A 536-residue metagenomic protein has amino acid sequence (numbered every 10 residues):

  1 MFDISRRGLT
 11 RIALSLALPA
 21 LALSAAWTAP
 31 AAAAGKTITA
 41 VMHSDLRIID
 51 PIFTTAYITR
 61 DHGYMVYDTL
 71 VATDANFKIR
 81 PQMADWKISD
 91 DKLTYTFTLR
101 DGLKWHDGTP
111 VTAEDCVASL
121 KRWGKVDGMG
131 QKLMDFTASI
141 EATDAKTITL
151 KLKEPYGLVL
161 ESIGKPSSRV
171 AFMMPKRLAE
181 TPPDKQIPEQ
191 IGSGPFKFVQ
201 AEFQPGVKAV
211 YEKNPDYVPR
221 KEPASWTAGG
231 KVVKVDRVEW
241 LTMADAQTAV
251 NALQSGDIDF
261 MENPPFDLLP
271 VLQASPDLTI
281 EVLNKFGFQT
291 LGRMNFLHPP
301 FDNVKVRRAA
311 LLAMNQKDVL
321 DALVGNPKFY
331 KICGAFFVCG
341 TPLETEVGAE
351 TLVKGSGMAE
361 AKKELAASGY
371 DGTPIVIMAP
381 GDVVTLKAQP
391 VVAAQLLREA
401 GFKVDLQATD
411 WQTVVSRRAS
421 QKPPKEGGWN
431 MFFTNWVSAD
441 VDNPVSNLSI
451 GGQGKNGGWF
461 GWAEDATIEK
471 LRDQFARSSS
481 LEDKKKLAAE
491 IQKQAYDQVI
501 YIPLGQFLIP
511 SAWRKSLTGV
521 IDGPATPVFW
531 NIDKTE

Functional and structural regions predicted by a protein language model:
V41-D91, T98, K121, I191: N-terminal lobe/hinge region of extracytoplasmic solute-binding protein
D50, L297, F301-T341, A388-Q389 (+1 more regions): Periplasmic-binding protein-like
T98, K132-Q204: Surface-exposed binding/hinge segments that line and control ligand-binding clefts or catalytic entry sites
F196, Y330-A367, G381-A388: Structural transition elements
F203, S511-E536: Long beta-strand-rich cores associated with HINT superfamily self-processing modules
P205-V207, D245-A246, P264-F266, Y330 (+4 more regions): Ligand/substrate-recognition segments at binding pockets and active sites
P219-V271, K403: Ligand-site clamp/hinge motif
K354, D405-S416, P444-K515, E536: Extracytoplasmic/peripheral linker and loop segments enriched in polar/acidic and small residues with frequent Thr/Pro
